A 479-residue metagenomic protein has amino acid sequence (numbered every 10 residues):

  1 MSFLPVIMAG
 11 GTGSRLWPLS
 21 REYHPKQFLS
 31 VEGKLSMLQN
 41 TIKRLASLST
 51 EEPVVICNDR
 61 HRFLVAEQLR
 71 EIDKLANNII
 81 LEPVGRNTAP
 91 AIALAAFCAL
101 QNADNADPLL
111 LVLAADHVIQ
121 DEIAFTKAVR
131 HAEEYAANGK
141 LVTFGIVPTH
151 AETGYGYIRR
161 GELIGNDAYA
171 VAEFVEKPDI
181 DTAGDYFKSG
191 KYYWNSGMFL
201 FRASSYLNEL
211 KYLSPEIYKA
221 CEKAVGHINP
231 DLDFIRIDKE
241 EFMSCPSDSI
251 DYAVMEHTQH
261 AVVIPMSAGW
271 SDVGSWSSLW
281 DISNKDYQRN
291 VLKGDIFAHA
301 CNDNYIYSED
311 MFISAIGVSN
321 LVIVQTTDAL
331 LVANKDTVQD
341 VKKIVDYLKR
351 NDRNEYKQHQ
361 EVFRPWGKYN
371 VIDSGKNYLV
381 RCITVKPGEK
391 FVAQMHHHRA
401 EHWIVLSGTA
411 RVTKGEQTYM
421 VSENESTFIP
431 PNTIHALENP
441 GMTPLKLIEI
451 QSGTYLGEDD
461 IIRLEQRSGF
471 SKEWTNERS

Functional and structural regions predicted by a protein language model:
S2, S204-I404, T409-F428, H435 (+4 more regions): Left-handed beta-helix
S2-I7, S14-E22, S30-A114, Q120-A124 (+3 more regions): Conserved N-terminal catalytic core of the sugar/cofactor nucleotidyltransferase
I7-A9, I56, L111-A114, T143-V147 (+2 more regions): Short beta-strand segments
F28, L38, A95, D116 (+4 more regions): Residue-level signal for inorganic ion chemistry
L110, K191, M198-F199, S271 (+2 more regions): A residue-level structural signature of the nucleotidyltransferase/glycosyltransferase Rossmann-like core
V118-I119, T427: A short, conserved beta-strand element in the Rossmann-like catalytic core that flanks the donor/metal-binding loop
D121-F242, V262: Conserved core of the sugar-phosphate nucleotidyltransferase
L447: Noncatalytic nucleic-acid binding interfaces
